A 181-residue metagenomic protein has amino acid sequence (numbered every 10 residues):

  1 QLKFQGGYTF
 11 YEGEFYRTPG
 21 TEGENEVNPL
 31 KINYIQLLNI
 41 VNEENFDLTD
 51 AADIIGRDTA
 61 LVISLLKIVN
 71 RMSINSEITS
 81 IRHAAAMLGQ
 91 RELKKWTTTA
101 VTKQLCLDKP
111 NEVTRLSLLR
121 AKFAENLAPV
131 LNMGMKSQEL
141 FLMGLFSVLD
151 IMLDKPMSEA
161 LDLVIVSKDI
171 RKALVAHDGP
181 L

Functional and structural regions predicted by a protein language model:
Q1-L181: Conserved alpha-helical "signature site" that marks functionally important helical segments or helix/loop junctions
